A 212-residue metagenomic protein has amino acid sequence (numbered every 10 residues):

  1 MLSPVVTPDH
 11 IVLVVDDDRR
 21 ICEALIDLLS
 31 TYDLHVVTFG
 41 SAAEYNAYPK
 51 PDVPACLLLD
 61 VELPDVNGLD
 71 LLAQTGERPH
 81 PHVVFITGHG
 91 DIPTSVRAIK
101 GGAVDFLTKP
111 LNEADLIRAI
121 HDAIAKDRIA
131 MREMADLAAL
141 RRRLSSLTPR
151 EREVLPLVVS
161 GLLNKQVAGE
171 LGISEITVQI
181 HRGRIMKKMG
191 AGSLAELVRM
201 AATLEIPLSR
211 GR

Functional and structural regions predicted by a protein language model:
M1-L13, R19, I26, S41 (+2 more regions): Non-catalytic signal-transmission and effector/linker regions of two-component phosphorelay proteins
T38-C56: Acidic, metal-coordinating helix/loop segments flanking the phosphotransfer/catalytic sites of two-component signaling
G40-S41, N67-D70: Acidic catalytic/metal-coordinating carboxylates
D60, T87: Active-site residues of response regulator receiver
D91-P93, L107, L111-H121, Q166 (+1 more regions): C-terminal output helix
L163-E196: Recognition helix of helix-turn-helix DNA-binding domains
M186-R212: Basic, Lys/Arg-enriched C-terminal extension of HTH/homeodomain DNA-binding domains
